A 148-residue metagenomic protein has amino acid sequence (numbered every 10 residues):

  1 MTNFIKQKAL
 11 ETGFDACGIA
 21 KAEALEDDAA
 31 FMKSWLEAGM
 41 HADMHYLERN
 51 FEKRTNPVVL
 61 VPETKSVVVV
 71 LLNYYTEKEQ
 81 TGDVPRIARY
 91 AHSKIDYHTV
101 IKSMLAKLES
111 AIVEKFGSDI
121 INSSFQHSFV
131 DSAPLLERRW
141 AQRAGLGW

Functional and structural regions predicted by a protein language model:
M1-W148: Auxiliary alpha/beta "docking" domains used to position bulky ligands
